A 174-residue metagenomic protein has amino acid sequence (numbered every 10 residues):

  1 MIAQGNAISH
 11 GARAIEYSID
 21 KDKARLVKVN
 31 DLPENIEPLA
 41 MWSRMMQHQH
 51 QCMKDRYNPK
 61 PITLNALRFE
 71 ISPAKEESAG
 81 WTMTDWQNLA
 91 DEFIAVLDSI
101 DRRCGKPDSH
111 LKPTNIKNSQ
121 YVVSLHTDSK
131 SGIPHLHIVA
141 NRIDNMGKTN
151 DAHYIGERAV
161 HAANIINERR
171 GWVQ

Functional and structural regions predicted by a protein language model:
M1-Q174: N-terminal nicking endonuclease/strand-transfer module with a His-rich metal-binding environment and a catalytic Tyr
